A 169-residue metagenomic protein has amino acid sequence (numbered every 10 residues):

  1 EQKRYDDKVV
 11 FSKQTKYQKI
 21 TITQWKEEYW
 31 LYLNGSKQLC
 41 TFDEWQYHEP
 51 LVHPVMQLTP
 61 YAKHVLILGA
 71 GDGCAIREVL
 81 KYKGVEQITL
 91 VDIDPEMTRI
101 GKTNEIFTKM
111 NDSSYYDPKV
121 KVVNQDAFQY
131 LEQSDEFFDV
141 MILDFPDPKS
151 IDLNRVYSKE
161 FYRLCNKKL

Functional and structural regions predicted by a protein language model:
E1-L33: Basic, ligand-binding patches in group-transfer machinery, especially extracytoplasmic/periplasmic segments
Q2-Y5, K37-L39, P60, D94-E96: N-terminal start-of-chain detector that recognizes signal peptides and the immediate post-cleavage beginning
K8-V10, E28, F42, A62 (+1 more regions): Residue-level signal for well-ordered alpha-helical segments
T15-Y17, Q38-L39, L90, I100: Bulky hydrophobic/aromatic packing residues
T23-M56, M141: Extracytoplasmic/periplasmic/luminal assembly and interaction segments in envelope/secretory/respiratory proteins
Q46-L169: The AdoMet/dcAdoMet-binding core of the Class I SAM-like
